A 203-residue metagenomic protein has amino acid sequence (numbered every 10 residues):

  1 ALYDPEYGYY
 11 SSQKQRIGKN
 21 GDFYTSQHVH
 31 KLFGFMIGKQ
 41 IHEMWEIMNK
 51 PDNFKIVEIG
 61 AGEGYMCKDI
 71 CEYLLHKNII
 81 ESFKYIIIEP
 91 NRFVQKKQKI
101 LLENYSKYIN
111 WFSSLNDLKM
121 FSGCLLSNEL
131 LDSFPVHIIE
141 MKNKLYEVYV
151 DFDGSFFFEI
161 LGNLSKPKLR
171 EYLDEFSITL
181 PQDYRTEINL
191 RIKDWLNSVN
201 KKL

Functional and structural regions predicted by a protein language model:
L2-I59, E63-S114, L118, S122: Rossmann-like AdoMet
N116-L203: Class I S-adenosyl-L-methionine
